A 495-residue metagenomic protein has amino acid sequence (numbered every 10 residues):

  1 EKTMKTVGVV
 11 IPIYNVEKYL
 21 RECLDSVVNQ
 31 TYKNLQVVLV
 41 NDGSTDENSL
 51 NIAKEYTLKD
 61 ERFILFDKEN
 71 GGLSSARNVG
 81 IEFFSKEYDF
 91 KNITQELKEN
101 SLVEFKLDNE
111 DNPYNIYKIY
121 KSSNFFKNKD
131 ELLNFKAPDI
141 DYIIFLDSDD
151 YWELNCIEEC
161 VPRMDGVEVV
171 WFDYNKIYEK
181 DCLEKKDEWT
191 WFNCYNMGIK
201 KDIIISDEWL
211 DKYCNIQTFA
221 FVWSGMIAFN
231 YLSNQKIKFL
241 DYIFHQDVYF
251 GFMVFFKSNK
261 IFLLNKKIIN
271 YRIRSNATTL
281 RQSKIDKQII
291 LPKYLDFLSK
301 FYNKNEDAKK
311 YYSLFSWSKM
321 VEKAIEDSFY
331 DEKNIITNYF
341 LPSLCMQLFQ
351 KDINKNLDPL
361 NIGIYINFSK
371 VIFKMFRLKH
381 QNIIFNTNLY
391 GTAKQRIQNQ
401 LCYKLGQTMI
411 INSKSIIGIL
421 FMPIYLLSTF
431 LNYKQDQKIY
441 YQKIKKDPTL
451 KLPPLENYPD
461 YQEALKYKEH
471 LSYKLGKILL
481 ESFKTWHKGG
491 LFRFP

Functional and structural regions predicted by a protein language model:
E1-L295: Nucleotide-sugar donor-binding/catalytic module of glycosyltransferases that assemble extracellular/cell-envelope
N15, E22, N155, Y312-S316 (+2 more regions): Generic recognition of stable, solvent-exposed alpha-helical segments in well-folded globular domains
G72, F219, S224, L263 (+6 more regions): Generic detector of ordered secondary-structure context
K91-N92, A228, F250, K267 (+4 more regions): Generic detector of short, well-ordered, non-transmembrane alpha-helical segments enriched in hydrophobic residues
E96-L97, N270, T337, F421-M422 (+1 more regions): Sparse recognition of residues in long alpha-helices and their boundaries
R272-Q400, K404-I411, S415, L452-Y458 (+3 more regions): C-terminal subregions of glycosyltransferases and related glycan-biosynthesis enzymes
Q398, I424-E469, G489-P495: Short linear elements at protein peripheries
G406-Q435, G476-P495: Alpha-helical membrane-targeting segments
